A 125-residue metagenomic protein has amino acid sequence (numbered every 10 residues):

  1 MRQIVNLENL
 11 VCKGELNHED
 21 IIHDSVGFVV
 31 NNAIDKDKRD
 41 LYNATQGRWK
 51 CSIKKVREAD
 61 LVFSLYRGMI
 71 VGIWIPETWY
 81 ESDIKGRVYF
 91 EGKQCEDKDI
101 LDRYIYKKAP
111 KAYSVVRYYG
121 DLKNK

Functional and structural regions predicted by a protein language model:
M1-E58, Y66-I70, E96-D99, R103-K125: Compositionally biased, charged N-terminal/linker segments
F63-L65, I70, I84-G86: Positively charged, phosphate-engaging catalytic surfaces used for nucleic-acid and nucleotide handling
V71-Y80: Short beta-strand-centered aromatic/proline hotspots
I75, K85-G86, L101-I105: Short conserved micro-motifs at the rims of enzyme active sites and ligand-binding pockets
E81-C95: Short, solvent-exposed secondary-structure boundary/capping segments
